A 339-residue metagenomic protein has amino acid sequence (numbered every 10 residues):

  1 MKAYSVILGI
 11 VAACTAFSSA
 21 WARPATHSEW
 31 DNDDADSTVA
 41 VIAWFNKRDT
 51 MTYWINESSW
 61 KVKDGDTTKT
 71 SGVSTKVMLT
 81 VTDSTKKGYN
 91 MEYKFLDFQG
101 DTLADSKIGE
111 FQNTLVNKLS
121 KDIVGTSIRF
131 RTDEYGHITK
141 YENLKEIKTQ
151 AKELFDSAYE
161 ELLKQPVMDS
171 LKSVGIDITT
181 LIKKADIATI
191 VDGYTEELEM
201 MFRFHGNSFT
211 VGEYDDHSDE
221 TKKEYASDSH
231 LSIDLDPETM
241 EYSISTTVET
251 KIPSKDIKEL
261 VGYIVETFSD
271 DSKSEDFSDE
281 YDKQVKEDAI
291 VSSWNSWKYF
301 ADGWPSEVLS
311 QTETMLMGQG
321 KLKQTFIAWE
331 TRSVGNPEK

Functional and structural regions predicted by a protein language model:
M1-W30: Bacterial Sec-dependent N-terminal signal peptides
R23-K339: Signature of exported/secreted
